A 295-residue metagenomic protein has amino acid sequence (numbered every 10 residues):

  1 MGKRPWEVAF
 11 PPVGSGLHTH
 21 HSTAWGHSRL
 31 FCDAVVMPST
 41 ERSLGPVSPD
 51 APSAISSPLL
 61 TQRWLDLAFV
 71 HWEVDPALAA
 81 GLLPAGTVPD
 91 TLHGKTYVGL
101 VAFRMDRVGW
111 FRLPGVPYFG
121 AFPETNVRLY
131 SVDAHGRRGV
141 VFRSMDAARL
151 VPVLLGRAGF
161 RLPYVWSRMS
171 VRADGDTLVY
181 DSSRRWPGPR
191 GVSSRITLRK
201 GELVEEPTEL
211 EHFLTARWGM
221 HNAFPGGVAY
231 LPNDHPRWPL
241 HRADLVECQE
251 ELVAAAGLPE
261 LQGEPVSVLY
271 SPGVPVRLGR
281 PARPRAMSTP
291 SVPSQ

Functional and structural regions predicted by a protein language model:
M1, H21-S22, S28, C32: Short terminal hydrophobic/aromatic SLiMs and anchors at protein ends
V8-V13: Short polybasic linear motifs
P38-F111, E260-P293: Hydrophobic, proline/glycine-rich low-complexity stretches
G109-P114, R137: N-terminal intrinsically disordered, cationic/polar leader segments that include organellar targeting peptides
V116-G120: Short, solvent-exposed beta-strand/turn "edge" segments of beta-rich domains on protein surfaces
N126-Q295: Internal, well-folded beta-alpha domain core
